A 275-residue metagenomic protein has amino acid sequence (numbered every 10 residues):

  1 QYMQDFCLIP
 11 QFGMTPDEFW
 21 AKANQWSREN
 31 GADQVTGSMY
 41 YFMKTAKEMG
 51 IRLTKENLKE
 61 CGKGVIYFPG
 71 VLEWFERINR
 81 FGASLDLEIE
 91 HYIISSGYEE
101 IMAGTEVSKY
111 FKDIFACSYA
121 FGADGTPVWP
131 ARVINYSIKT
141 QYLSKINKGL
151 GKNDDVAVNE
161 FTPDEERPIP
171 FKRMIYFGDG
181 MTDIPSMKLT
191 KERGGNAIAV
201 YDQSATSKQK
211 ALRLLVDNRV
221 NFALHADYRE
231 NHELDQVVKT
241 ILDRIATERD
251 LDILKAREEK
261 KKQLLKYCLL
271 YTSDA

Functional and structural regions predicted by a protein language model:
Q1-A123, V220-A223: Alpha-helical substrate-recognition element adjacent to the catalytic core
I93-S96, R173-V216: Acidic, Mg2+-coordinating phosphoryl-transfer loop and its flanking beta/alpha structural elements, shared across
A116-F121, Y201-T206, Y228-R229: Short, acidic/turn-prone active-site loops that include or flank metal/cofactor- and phosphate-binding residues
G125-D155: Low-complexity, serine/threonine/proline-enriched polar segments
L143-M181: Conserved Lys-Pro-Asp/Glu-containing loop-to-beta segment of HAD-superfamily phosphomonoesterases, centered on
S207-E248: Ligand-binding grooves and catalytic loops that recognize ribose/phosphate and carbohydrate rings, and esterified lipid
R249-L265: C-terminal accessory extensions appended to soluble enzyme cores
Y271-A275: Conserved small/polar residues in nucleotide/adenosyl-binding loops
